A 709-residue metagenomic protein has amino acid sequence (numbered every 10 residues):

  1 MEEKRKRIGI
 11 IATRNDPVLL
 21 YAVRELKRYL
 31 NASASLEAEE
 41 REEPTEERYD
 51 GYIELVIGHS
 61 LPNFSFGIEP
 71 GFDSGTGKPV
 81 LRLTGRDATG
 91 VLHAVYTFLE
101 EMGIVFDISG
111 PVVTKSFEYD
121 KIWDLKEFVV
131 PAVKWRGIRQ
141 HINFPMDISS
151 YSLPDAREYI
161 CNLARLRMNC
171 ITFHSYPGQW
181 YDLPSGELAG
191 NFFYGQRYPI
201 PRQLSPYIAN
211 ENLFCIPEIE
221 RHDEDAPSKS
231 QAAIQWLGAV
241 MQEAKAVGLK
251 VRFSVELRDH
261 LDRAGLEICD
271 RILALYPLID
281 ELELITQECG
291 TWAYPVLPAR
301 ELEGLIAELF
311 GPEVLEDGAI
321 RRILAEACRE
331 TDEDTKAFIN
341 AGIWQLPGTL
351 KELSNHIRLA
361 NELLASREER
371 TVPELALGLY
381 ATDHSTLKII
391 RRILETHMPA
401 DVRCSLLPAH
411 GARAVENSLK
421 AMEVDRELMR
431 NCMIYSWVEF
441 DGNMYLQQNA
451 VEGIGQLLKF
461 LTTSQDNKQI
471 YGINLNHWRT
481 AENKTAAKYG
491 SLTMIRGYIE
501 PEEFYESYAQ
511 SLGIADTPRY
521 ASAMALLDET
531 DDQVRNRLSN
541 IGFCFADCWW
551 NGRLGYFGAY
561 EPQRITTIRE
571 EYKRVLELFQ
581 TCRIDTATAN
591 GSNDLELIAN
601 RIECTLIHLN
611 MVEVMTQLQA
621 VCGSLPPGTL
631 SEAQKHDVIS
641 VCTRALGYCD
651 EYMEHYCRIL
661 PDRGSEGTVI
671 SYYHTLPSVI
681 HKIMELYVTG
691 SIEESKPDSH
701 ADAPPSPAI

Functional and structural regions predicted by a protein language model:
E2-E25, Y29, L61-S65, E69-A264 (+4 more regions): Feature activates predominantly on carbohydrate-active enzymes
L20, T45, D124-L125, W292 (+2 more regions): Substrate-binding groove of N-acetylhexosamine-processing glycoside hydrolases
L30, D87, L163, L284 (+3 more regions): Conserved, mostly hydrophobic/aromatic
E39-F64: Short, well-ordered secondary-structure micro-motifs within conserved domains or adaptor modules
Q140, F173, E281-Q287, L377 (+2 more regions): Conserved beta-strand positions
S149-N162, A264-I272, L387-R391, G453-T463: Short, acidic/polar
P184-E224, R300-W344: Charged, glycine/proline-rich intrinsically disordered loops and linkers
E243-K250, L261-K336, T349, L353: Hydrophobic, small-residue-rich alpha-helical packing segments that form membrane-like cores
